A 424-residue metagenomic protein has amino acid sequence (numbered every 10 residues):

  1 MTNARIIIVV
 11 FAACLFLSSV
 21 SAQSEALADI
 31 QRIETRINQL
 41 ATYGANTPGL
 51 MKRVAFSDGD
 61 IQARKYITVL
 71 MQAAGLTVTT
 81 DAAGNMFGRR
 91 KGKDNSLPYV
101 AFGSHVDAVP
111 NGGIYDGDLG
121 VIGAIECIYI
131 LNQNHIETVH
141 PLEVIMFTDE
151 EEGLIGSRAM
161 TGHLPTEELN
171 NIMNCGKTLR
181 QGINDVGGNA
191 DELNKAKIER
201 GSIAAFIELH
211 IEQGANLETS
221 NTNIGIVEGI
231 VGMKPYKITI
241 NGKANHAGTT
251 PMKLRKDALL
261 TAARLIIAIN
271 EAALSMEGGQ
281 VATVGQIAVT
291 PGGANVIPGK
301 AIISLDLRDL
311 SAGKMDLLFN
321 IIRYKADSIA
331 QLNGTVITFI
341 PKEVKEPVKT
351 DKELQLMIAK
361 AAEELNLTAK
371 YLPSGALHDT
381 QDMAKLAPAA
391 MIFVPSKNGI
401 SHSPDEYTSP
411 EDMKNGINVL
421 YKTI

Functional and structural regions predicted by a protein language model:
M1-E25: Bacterial Sec-dependent N-terminal signal peptides
A22-K52, K91, V296-I297: N-terminal hydrophobic or amphipathic helices/low-complexity stretches enriched in small/hydrophobic/Pro/Gly
I33-I37, A41, N46, G103-S104 (+1 more regions): Zn-dependent metallopeptidase/amidohydrolase metal-coordination segment
A45-K91: A non-catalytic alpha/beta surface segment that caps or lines the substrate-entry region of metallo-dependent hydrolase
T68, Q72, T77, M86-H163 (+3 more regions): Active-site metal-coordination/substrate-binding segment of hydrolases, especially metallo-dependent peptidases
F102, N111-E151, K234-I240, H246-A272 (+3 more regions): Alpha-helical metal-binding/catalytic segments enriched in His/Glu/Asp
G153, G162-A312: Midchain, well-structured core segments that form catalytic/ion-binding scaffolds
E228-I230, T250-M276, F319, R323-Y324 (+2 more regions): His/Asp/Glu-rich mid-to-C-terminal helical/loop segments that flank catalytic regions of hydrolases
